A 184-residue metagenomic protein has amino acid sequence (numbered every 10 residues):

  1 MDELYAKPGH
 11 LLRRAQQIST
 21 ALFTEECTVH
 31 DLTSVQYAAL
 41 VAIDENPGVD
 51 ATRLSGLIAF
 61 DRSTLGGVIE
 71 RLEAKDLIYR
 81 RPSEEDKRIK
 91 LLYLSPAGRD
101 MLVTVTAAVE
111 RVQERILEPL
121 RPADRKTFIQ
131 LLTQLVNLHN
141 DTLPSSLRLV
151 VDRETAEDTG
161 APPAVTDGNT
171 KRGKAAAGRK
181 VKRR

Functional and structural regions predicted by a protein language model:
M1-E3, T142-L143: A detector for short, charged/polar N-terminal pre-domain segments
L4, L32, V109: Residue-level marker of regulatory loop/turn positions in helix-turn-helix DNA-binding domains and in histidine
Y5-G9, G98: Short alpha-helical transmembrane interface motifs in multi-pass membrane proteins
H10-R13, Q17, A21-T64, K75 (+2 more regions): N-terminal helix-turn-helix DNA-binding core of bacterial DNA-binding proteins
T20, E70-T133, N137: Charged, amphipathic alpha-helical coiled-coil/dimerization segments
A123-R184: C-terminal regulatory/oligomerization modules of transcriptional regulators
